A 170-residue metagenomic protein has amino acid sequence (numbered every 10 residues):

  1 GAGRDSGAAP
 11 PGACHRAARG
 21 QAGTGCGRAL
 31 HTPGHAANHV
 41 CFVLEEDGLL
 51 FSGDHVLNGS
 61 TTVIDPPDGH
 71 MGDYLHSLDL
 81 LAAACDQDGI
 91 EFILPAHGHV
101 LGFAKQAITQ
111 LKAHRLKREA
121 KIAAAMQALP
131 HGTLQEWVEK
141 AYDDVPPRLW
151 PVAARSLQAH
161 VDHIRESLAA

Functional and structural regions predicted by a protein language model:
G1-R28, G102: Active-site HxH/HxHxD metal-binding segment of metal-dependent hydrolases
G3, G12, S52-G53, L134: A broad, low-specificity signal for short, low-complexity segments enriched in glycine/proline and polar/charged
R4, C26-K121: Metallo-beta-lactamase
S6-P10, A18, C41, A82 (+1 more regions): Low-complexity, compositionally biased segments
A22-T24, L81, M126: Alpha-helix C-terminal capping segments
G23, I64-D65, A113, A128 (+2 more regions): Short N-terminal micro-motifs specific to bacterial/archaeal maturation and metal-cluster initiation sites
A124-A170: C-terminal regulatory/interaction regions
